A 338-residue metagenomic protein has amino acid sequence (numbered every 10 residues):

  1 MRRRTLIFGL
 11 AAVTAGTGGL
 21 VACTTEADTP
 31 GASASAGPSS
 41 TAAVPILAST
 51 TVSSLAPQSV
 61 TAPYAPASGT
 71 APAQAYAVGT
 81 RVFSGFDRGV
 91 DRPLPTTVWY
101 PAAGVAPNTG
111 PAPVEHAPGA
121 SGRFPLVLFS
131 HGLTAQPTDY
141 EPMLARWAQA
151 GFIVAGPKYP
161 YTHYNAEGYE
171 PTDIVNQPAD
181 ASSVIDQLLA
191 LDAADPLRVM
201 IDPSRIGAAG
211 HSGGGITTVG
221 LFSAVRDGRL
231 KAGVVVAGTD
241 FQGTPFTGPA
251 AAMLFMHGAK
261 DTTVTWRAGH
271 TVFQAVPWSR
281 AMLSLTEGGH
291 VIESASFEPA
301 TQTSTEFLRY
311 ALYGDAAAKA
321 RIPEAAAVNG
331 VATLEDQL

Functional and structural regions predicted by a protein language model:
T5-T24: N-terminal export signals
T24-V52: Short, low-complexity, disordered segments immediately C-terminal to signal peptides in bacterial exported proteins
I46-L128, D139, R146, A150: Domain-level recognition of soluble alpha/beta enzyme cores, biased toward histidine phosphatases/phosphomutases
P171-P203: Alpha/beta-hydrolase active-site loop
P249, F255-H257: Short beta-strand/loop motif that positions the catalytic acidic residue of the alpha/beta-hydrolase fold
K260-V264, H290-V291: Acidic catalytic loop of the alpha/beta-hydrolase fold
T265-F273: Short alpha-helix in the alpha/beta-hydrolase fold that links the catalytic acid
S296-L338: Alpha/beta-hydrolase-fold serine-hydrolase catalytic core, especially in secreted/extracellular enzymes
